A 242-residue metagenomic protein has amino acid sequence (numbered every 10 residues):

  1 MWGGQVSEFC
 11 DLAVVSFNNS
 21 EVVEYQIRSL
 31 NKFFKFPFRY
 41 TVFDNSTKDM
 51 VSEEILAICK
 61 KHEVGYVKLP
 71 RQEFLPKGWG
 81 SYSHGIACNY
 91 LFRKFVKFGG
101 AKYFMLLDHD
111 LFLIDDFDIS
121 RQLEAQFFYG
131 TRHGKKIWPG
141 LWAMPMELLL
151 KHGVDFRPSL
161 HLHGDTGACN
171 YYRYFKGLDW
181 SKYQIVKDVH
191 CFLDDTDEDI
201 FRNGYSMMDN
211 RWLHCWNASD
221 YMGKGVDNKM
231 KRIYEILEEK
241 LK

Functional and structural regions predicted by a protein language model:
M1-S29: N-proximal low-complexity "stem/linker" segments adjacent to membrane-targeting elements
E21-V23, K48-E54: Short, charged/polar "capping" segments at the starts of alpha-helices and the immediately preceding loops
R28-F38: Short, acidic, metal-binding catalytic loop of nucleotide-sugar glycosyltransferases
F38-D49, K68-P70: Short beta-strand/loop segment that forms part of the nucleotide-sugar
S52-G100: Active-site-proximal specificity loops/subdomain of glycosyltransferases
S81, F112-K176: Conserved catalytic core of nucleotide-sugar-dependent glycosyltransferases
G100-F112: Short beta-strand-to-loop acidic/aromatic patch adjacent to the donor-nucleotide binding site
G164-K242: C-terminal catalytic/acceptor-binding lobe
